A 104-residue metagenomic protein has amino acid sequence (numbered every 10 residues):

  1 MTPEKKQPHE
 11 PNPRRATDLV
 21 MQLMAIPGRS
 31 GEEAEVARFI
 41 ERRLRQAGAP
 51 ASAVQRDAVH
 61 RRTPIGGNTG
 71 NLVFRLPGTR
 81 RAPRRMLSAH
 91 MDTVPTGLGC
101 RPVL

Functional and structural regions predicted by a protein language model:
M1-P8, V36, M86-V94: Phosphate-binding glycine-rich loops and adjacent basic patches that engage nucleotide phosphates, nucleic-acid
T2-K5, R15-I26: Generic N-terminal amphipathic, Lys/Arg-enriched alpha-helix
P3-N12, V54, R62: Mixed-charge, polar/low-complexity N-terminal
H9-T17, E33: Onset of an N-terminal alpha helix
R15, F39, V103-L104: Broad hydrophobic/π-residue packing in well-ordered secondary structure
L19-Q22, G28-R81: A non-catalytic alpha/beta surface segment that caps or lines the substrate-entry region of metallo-dependent hydrolase
G66-N68, L72-L104: Catalytic-core environment of secreted peptidases
